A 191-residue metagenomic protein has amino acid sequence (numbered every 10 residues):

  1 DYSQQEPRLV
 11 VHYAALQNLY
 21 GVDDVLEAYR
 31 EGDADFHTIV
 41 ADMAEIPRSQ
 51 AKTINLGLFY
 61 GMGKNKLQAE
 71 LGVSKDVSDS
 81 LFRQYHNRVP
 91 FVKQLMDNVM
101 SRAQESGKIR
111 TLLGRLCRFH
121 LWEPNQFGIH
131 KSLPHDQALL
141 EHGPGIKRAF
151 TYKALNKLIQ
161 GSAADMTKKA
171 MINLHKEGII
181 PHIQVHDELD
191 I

Functional and structural regions predicted by a protein language model:
Y2-I191: Conserved catalytic core of nucleotide polymerization and phosphodiester-bond processing enzymes
